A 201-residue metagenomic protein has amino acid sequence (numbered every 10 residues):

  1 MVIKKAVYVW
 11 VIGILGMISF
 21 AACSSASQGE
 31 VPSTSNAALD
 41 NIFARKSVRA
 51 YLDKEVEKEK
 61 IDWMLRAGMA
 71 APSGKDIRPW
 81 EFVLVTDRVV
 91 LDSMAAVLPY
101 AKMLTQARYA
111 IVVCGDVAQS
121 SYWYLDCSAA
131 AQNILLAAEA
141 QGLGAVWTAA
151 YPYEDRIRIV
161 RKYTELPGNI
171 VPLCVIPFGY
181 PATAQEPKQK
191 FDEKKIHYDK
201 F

Functional and structural regions predicted by a protein language model:
V2-A6, W10, I18-F201: Acidic, surface-exposed loops and disordered segments
